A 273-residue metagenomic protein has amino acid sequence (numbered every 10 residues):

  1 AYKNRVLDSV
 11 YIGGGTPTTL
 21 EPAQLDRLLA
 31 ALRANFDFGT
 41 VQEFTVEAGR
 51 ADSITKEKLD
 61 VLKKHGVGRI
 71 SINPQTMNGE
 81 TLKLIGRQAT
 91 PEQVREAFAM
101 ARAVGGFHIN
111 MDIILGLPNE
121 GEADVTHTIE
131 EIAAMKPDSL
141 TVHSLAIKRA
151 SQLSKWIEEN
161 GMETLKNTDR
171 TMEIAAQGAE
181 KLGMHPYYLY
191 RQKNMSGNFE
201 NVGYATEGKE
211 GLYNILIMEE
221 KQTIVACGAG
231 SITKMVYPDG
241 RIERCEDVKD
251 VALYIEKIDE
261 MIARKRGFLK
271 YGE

Functional and structural regions predicted by a protein language model:
A1-A175: Conserved non-cysteine loop/helix-boundary elements of the Radical SAM core domain that shape
P17, N194, G230-T233: Short, glycine-/Ser/Thr-/acidic-enriched flexible segments
L28, T171, Q192, D247-Y254: Alpha-helical structural motif
G121-E122, F199, Y237: A short acidic (Asp/Glu
A150-C227: A C-terminal junction/extension of Radical SAM enzymes
G203-E273: Radical SAM enzyme core and accessory elements
